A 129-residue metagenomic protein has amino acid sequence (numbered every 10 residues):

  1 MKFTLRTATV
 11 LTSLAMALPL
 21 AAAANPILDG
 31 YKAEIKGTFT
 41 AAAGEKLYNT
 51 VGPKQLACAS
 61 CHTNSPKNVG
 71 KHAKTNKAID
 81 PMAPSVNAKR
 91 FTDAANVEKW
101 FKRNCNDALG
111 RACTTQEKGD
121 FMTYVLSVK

Functional and structural regions predicted by a protein language model:
M1-E34, K129: N-terminal export/targeting leaders of redox proteins
A24-G52: Electrostatic cytochrome c docking/interface patches
A33, P84-A88, D107-R111: Second-shell loop/turn segments in exported
T38-F39, P53, A59-V97: Gly/Gly-Pro-rich "capping" loops immediately C-terminal to redox-active cysteine motifs in periplasmic/lumenal
F39, L56, Q116, D120: Short, well-structured alpha-helical interface segments that form or flank functional binding sites
G44, H62, N104-C105: Short, well-ordered amphipathic alpha-helices
N49, H62-T63, L126: Short amphipathic alpha-helical surface patches that mediate protein-protein
E98-K129: C-terminal capping alpha-helices of c-type cytochrome domains
